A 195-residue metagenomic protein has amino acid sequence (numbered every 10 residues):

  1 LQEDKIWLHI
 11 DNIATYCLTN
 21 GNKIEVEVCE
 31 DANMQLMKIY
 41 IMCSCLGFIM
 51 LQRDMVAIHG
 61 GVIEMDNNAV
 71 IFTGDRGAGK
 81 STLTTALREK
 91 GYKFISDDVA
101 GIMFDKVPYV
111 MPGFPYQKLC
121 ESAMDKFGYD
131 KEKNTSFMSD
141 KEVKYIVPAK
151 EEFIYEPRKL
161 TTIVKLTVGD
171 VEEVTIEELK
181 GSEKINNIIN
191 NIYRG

Functional and structural regions predicted by a protein language model:
Q2-K5, I13-T15, A57, T135-D140: Domain-scale detector for complete catalytic domains at protein termini or as standalone homologs
E3-L51: Charged, amphipathic alpha-helical linker segments immediately N-terminal to NTP-binding catalytic cores
I49-N67: Helix-hairpin-helix/helix-loop-helix acidic hairpins
G61, M65-T73, K90-G195: Glycine-rich, often acidic-flanked micro-motifs that create phosphate/phosphodiester-binding or positioning elements
G77: Walker A (P-loop) phosphate-binding loop of P-loop NTPases
K80: Conserved lysine of the Walker
L83-T84: Post-Walker A alpha-helix
L87: Aromatic pocket-lining residues of Rossmann-like dinucleotide-binding sites
